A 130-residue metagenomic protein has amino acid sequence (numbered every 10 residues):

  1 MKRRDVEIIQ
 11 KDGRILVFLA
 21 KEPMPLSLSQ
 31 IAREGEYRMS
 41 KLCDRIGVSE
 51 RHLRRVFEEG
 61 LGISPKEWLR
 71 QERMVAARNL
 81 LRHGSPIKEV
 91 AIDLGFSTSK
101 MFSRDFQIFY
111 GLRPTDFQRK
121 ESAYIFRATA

Functional and structural regions predicted by a protein language model:
M1-P23, S27-R33, K41-D44, V48 (+1 more regions): An amphipathic alpha-helical interaction segment
I8-I9, I15, I31, I46 (+5 more regions): Weak global preference for isoleucine
I8-V17, R104-A130: …primarily DNA-binding HTH/wHTH and HhH modules…
L19-R38, F57, L61, R78-P86 (+2 more regions): Basic, amphipathic alpha-helical hairpins
M39-W68, I92-D116: Basic/polar phosphate-binding segments, predominantly the helix-turn-helix DNA-binding elements of transcriptional
S40, E59-S97, K120-A130: Terminal helix-turn-helix DNA-binding modules in bacterial transcription factors
